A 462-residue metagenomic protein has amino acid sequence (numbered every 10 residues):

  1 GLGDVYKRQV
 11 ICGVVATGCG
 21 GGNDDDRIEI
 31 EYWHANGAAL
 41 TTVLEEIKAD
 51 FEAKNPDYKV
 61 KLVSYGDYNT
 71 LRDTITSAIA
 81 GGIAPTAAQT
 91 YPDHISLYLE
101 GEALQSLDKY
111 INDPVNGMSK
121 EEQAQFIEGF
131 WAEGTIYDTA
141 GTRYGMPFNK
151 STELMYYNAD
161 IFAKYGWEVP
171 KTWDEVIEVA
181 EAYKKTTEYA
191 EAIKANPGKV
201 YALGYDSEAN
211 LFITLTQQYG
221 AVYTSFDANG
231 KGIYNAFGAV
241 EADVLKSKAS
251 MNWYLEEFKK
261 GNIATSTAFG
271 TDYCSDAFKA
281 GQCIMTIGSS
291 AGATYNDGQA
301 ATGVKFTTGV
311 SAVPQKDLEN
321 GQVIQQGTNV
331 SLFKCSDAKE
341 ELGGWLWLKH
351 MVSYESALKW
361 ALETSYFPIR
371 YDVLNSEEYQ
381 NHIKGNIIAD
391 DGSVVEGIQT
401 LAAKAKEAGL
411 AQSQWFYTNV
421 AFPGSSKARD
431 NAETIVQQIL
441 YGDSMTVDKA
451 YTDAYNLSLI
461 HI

Functional and structural regions predicted by a protein language model:
G1-Y6, I462: Short, small-residue-biased leader/transition segments that mark boundaries at the very start of proteins
D26-G37, Y58-V63, A87: Short, well-ordered beta-strand elements
D50-G129, D160-K171, S275-A277, I284-M285 (+1 more regions): Extracytoplasmic "Venus flytrap"/periplasmic binding protein-like
K59-K61, G141-T142, K164-Y165, E241 (+3 more regions): Extracytoplasmic/periplasmic substrate-recognition and gating elements
D93-T152, K194-P197, L215-Q217, F226 (+2 more regions): Hinge/lid segment of periplasmic solute-binding proteins
E133-F148, E153, I177-A236, L255 (+1 more regions): Extracytoplasmic/periplasmic solute-binding protein
A180-E181, A228-T267, V313: Glycine-centered hinge/linker elements that transmit conformational signals in sensory and ligand-binding systems
A389-Y455: C-terminal capping/gating helix-and-loop segments adjacent to ligand/active sites or protein-protein/ligand interfaces
